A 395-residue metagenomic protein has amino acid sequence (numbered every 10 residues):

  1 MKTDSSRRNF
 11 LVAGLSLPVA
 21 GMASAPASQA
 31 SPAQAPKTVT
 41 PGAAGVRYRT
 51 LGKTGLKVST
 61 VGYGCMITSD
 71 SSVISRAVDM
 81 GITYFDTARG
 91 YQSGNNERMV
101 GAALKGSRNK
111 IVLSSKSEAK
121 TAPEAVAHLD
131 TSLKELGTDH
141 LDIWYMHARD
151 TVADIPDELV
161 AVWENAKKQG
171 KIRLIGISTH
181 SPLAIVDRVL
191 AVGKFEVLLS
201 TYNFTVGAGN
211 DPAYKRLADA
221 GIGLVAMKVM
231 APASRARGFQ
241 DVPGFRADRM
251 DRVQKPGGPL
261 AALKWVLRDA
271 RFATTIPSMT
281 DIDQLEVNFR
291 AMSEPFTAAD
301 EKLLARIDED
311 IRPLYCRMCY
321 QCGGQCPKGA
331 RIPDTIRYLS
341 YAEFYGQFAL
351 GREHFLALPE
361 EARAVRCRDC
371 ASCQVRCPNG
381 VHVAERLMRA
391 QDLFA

Functional and structural regions predicted by a protein language model:
M1-P18: N-terminal secretory signal peptides and thylakoid transit peptides that target proteins across membranes
L11, L17, P212-A395: Structured C-terminal cap/extension of enzyme domains
S24-V61: C-terminal segment of N-terminal export signals and the immediately downstream linker at the start of the mature
L51, Y63, F85, V100 (+7 more regions): Conserved, mostly hydrophobic/aromatic
S59-Y63, F85-T87, L113-S115, W144-M146 (+4 more regions): Hydrophobic faces of well-ordered beta-strands that scaffold small-molecule active sites in alpha/beta enzyme cores
G62-S69, S115-P123, D248-Q254: Active-site mouth loops of central-metabolism enzymes
D86-A103: Glycine-rich, proline-tolerant flexible connector loops at the mouths of alpha/beta enzymes
K120-M227, A231, P243-R246, Q254 (+1 more regions): Glycine/proline-rich, positively charged, aromatic-decorated active-site loop/lid region on the catalytic face
